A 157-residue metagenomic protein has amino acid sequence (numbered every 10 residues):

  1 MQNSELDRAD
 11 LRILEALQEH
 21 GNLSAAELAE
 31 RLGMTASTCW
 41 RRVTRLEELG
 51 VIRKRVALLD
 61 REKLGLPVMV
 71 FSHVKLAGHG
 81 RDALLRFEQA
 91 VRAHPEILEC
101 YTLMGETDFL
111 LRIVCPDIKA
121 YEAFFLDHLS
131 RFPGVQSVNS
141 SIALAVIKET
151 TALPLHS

Functional and structural regions predicted by a protein language model:
M1-S157: A compositional/biophysical signature of low hydrophobicity enriched in polar/charged and small residues
